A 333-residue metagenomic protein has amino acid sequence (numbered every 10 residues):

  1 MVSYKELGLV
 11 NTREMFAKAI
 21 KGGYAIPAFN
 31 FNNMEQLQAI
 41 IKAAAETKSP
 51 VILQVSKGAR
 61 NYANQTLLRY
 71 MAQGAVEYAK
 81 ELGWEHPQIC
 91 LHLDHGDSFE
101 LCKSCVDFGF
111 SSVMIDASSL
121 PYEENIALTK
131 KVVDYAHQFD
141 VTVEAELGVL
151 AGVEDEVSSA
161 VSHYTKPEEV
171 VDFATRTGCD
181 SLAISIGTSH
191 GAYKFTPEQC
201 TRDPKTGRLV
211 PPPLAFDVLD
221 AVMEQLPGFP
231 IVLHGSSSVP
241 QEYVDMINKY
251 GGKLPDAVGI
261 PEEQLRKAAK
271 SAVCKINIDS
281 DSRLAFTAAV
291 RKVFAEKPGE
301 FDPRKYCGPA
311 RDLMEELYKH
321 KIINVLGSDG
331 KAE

Functional and structural regions predicted by a protein language model:
M1-P27, E300: Generic N-terminal amphipathic, Lys/Arg-enriched alpha-helix
S3, Y24-N32, A59, K305 (+1 more regions): A short N-terminal beta->alpha junction/helix N-cap motif
V10-K21, M34-A59, Q65-H86, H95-P230 (+6 more regions): Alpha/beta enzyme core
I26-N30, L91-H92, M114, I231-L233 (+2 more regions): Short catalytic-loop micro-motif centered on adjacent basic/acidic residues
L53, R60-N64, L265, C274-P298 (+2 more regions): Shared catalytic-loop signature of beta/alpha-barrel
G235-S238, V258, I278-S282: Short acidic/histidine-rich active-site segments
A289-E333: Extended, intrinsically disordered, low-complexity segments
